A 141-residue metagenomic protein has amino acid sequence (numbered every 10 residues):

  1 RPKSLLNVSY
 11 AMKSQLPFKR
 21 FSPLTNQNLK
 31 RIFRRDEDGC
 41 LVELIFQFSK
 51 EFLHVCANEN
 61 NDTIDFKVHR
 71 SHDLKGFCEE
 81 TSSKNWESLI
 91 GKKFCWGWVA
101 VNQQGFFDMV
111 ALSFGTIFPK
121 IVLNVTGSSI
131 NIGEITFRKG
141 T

Functional and structural regions predicted by a protein language model:
L5-T141: Surface-exposed, interaction-prone regions used to assemble/regulate multi-protein complexes
